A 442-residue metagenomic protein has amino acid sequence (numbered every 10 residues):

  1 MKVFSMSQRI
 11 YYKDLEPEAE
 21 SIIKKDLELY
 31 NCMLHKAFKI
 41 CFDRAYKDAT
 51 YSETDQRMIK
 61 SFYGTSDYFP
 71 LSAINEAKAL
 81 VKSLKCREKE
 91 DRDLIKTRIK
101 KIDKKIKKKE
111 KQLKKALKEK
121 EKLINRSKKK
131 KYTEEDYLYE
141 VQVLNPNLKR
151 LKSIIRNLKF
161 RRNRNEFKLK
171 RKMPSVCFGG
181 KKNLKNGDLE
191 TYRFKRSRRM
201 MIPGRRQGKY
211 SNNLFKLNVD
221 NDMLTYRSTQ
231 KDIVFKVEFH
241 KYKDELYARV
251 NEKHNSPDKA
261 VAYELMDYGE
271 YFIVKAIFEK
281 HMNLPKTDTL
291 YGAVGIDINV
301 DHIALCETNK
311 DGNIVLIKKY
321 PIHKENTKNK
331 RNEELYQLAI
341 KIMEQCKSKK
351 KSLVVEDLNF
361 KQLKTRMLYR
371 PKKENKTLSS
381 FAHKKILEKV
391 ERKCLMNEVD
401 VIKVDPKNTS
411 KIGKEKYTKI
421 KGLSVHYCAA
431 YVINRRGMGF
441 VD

Functional and structural regions predicted by a protein language model:
M1-D442: Nucleic-acid substrate recognition interfaces
